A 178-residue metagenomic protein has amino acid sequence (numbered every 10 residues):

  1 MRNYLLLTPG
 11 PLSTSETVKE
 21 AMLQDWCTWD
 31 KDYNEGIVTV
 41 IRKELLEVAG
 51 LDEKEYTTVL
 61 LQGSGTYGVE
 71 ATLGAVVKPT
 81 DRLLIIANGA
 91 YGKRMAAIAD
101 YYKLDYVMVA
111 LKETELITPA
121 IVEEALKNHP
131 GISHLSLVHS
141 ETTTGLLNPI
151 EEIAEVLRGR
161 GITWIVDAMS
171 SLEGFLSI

Functional and structural regions predicted by a protein language model:
R2-L60: A glycine-/small-polar-enriched, mobile loop at the entrance of the PLP active site in fold-type I
T8, L12, V40, E55 (+1 more regions): Conserved PLP-enzyme active-site core in the AAT-like
